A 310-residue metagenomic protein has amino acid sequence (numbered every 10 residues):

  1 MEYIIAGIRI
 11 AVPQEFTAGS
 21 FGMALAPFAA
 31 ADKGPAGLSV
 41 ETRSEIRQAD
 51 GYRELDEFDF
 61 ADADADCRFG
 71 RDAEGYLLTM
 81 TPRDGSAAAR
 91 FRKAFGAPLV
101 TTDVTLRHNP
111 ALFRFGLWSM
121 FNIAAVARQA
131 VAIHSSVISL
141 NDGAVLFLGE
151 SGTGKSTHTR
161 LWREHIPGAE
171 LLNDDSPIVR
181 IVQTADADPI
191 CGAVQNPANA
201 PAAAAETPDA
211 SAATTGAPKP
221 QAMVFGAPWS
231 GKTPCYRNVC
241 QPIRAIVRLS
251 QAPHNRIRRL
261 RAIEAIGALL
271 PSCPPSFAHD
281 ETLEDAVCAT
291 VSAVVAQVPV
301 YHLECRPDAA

Functional and structural regions predicted by a protein language model:
M1-L146, E150-S151, R160-E170, I178-V182 (+1 more regions): A noncatalytic interaction/capping subdomain that flanks phosphate/NTP-handling catalytic cores
K155: Conserved lysine of the Walker
V182-A222: Intrinsically disordered, low-complexity terminal tails and inter-domain linkers enriched for S/T/G/P/D/E
